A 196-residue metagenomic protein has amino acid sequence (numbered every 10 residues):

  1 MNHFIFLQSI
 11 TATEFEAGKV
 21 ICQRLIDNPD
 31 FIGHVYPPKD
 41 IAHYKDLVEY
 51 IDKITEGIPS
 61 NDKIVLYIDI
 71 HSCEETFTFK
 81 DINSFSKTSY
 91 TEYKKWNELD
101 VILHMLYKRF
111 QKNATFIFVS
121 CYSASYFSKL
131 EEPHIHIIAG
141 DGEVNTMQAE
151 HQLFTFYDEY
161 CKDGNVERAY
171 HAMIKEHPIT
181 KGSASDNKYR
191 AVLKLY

Functional and structural regions predicted by a protein language model:
M1-I5: Extreme N-terminal starter segment of soluble prokaryotic enzymes
F6, G33-P38, I137-A139: Conserved beta-strand scaffold positions in the cores of enzyme catalytic domains, especially in NTP/NDP-utilizing
L7-Q23: Glycine- and acidic-residue-enriched helix-capping/strand-helix junction motifs
G18-D62: Functional beta-strand-loop-alpha-helix junction segments that form "active/interaction loops" within catalytic
I64-S84, H134-I138: Active-site microenvironments of hydrolase-like enzyme catalytic domains
S84-H151: Catalytic cores of nucleophile-dependent amide-cleaving enzymes
S86-Y107, K162-Y196: Caspase-like cysteine protease fold
A149-C161: Short, small-residue alpha-helix embedded
